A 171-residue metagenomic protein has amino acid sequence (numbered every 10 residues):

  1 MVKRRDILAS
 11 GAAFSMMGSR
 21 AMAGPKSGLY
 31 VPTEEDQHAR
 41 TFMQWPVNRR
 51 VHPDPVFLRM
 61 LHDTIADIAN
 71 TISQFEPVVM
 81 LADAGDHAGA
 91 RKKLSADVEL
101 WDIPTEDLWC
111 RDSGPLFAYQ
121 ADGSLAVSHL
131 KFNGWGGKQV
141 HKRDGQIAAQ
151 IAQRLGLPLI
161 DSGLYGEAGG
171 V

Functional and structural regions predicted by a protein language model:
M1-V2: Secretory targeting signals
D6-A23: N-terminal export signals
G24-V171: The feature marks the mature, well-folded catalytic cores of soluble enzymes
